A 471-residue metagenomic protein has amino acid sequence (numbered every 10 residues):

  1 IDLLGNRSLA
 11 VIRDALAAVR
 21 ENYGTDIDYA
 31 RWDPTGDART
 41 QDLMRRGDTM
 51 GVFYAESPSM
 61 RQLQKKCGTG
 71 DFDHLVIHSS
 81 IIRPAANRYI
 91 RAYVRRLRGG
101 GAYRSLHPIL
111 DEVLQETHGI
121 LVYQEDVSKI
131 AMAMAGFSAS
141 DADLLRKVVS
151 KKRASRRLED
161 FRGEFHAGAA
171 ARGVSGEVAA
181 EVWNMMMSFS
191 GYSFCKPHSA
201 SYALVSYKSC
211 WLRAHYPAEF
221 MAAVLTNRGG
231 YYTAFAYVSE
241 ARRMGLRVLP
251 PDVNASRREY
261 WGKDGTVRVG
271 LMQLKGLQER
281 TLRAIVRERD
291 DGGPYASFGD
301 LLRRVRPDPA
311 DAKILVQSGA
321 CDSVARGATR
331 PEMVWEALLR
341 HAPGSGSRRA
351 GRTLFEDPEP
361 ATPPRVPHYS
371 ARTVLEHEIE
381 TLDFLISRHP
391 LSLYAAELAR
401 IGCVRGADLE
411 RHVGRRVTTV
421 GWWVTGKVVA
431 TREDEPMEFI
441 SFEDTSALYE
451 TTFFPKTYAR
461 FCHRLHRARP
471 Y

Functional and structural regions predicted by a protein language model:
I1-Y471: Noncatalytic, beta-rich nucleic-acid-contacting surfaces in large DNA/RNA-processing enzymes
